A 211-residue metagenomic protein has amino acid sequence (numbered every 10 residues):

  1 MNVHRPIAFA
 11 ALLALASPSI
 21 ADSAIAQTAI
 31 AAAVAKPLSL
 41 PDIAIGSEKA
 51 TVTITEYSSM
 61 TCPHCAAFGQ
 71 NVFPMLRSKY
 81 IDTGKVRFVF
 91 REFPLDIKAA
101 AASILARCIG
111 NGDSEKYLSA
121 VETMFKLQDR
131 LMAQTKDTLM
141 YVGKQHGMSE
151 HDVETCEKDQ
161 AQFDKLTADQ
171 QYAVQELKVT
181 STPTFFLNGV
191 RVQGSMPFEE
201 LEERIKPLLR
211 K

Functional and structural regions predicted by a protein language model:
N2-P94, T167-Q175, P207-K211: Extracytoplasmic thiol/disulfide redox context detector
N2-R5, D22-A31, S59, Y141-K211: C-terminal cap of thioredoxin/glutaredoxin-like
L13-A14, V72, M124-L127, H146 (+2 more regions): Alpha-helix boundary/capping residues
L38-L40, K126, L187: Residue-level signal for pocket-adjacent positions within structured domains
T51-V52, E115, T180: Structural motif
M60, A66-K144: Structural alpha/beta surface segment adjacent to cysteine/selenocysteine redox centers across thiol/disulfide enzymes
H64, I97-K98, K165, Q193: Secondary-structure boundary/capping motif
